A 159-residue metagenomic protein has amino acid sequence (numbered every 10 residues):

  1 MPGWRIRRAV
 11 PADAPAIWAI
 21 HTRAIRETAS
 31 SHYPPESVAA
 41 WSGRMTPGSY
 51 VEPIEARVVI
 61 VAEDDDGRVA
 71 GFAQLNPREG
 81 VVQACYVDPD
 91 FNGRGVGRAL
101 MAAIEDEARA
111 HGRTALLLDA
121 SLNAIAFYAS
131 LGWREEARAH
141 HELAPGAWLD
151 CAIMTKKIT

Functional and structural regions predicted by a protein language model:
G3-R5: Extreme N-terminal starter segment of soluble prokaryotic enzymes
R8-P11, A19-D90, M101-A103, E107 (+1 more regions): Acetyl-CoA-dependent GNAT
D13, G95-G97: Conserved G/P- and acidic residue-centered "switch" motifs that form tight phosphate/ATP-binding loops in soluble
F72-A73, E79, A84, D90-R94 (+4 more regions): A short, glycine- and basic residue-enriched loop/turn that sits immediately adjacent to a domain's principal
A108-S121: Conserved GNAT acetyl-CoA-binding A-motif
L118-I125, L131, R138-T159: C-terminal "cap" of GNAT-fold acetyltransferases
